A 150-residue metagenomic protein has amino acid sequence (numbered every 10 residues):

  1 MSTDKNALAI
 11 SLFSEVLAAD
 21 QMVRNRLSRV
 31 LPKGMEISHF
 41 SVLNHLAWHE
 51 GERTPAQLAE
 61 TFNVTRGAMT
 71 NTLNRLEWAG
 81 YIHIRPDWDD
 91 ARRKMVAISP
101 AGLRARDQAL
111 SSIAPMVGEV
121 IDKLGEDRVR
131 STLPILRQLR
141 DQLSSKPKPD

Functional and structural regions predicted by a protein language model:
M1-D4, D127-D150: C-terminal regulatory/oligomerization modules of transcriptional regulators
M1-K33: N-terminal leader segment of winged-helix/HTH proteins
L8, V23, S38-H39, A101 (+1 more regions): N-terminal positioning helix adjacent to the helix-turn-helix/winged-helix DNA-binding module
V16, L43-L46, L136: Hydrophobic structural patches
V16-A19, V23, L27, F62 (+2 more regions): Alpha-helical linker/hinge and terminal dimerization helices associated with HTH transcriptional regulators
N25-T65: N-terminal helix-turn-helix DNA-binding core of bacterial DNA-binding proteins
N74-P134: Charged, amphipathic alpha-helical coiled-coil/dimerization segments
